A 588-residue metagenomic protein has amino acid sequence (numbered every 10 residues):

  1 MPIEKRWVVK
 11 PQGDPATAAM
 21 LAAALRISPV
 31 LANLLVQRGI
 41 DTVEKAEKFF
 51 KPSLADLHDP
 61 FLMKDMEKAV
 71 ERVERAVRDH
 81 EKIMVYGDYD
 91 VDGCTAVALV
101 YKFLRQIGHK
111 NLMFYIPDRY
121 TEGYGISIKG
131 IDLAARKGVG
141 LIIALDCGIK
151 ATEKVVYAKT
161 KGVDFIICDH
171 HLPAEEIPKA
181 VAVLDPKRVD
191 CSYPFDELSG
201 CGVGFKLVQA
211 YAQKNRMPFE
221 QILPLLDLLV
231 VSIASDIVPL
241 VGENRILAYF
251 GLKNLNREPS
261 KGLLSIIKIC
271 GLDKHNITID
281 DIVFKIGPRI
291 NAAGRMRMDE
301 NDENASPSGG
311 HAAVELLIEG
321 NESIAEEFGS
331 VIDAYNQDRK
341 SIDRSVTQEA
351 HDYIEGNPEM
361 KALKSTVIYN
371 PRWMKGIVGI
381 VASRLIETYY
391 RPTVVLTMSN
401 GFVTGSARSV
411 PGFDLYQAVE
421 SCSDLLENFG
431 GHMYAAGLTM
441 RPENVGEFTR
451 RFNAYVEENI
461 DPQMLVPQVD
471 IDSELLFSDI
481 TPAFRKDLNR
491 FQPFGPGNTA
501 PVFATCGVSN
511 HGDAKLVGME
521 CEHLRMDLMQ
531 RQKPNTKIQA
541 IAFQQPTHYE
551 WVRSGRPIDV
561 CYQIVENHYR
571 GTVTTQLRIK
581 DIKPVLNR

Functional and structural regions predicted by a protein language model:
P2, P11-G140, K161-G162, A212-E447 (+2 more regions): Hydrophobic helix-and-loop "lid/oligomerization" segment in the mid-to-C-terminal part of catalytic domains
P2, R78-D79, E322-I368, S421-R588: Mid-to-C-terminal polyanion-binding domains and interfaces
W7, L112-F114, V469-I471: Generic structural signal for residues in well-ordered beta-strands
L35, I143, N291, L488 (+1 more regions): A residue-level signal for conserved active-site and pocket-lining positions in enzyme catalytic cores
E74-R75, L172-D185, G356, L528-P534: Acidic-glycine-rich active-site phosphate/pyrophosphate-binding loop
L99, E176-M217, I222-A234: Short alpha-helices
G140, V181, D559: Conserved acidic residues
L145-L198: Histidine/acidic-residue-rich, glycine-tolerant segments that coordinate divalent metal ions
